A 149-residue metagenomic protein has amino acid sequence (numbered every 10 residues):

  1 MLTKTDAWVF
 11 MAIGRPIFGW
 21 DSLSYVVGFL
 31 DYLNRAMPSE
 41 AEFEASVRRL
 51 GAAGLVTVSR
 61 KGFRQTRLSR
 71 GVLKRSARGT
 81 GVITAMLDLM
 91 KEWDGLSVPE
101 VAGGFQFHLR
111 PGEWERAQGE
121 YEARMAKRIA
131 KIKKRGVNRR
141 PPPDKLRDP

Functional and structural regions predicted by a protein language model:
M1-D21, R35-M37: Short alpha-helical segments that sit at the start of domains
W8, Y25, E42-A45: Amphipathic alpha-helical interaction segments
G19-L30: Short acidic, hydrophobic short linear motifs in intrinsically disordered regions
A36-A52: Short amphipathic alpha-helical interaction segments
G51-K61: A short, conserved structural fragment
S59-S76: Accessory beta->alpha helical hairpin/"wing" motif in late/C-terminal subdomains of nucleic-acid enzymes
V72-M90: Conserved segment of winged-helix/HTH DNA-binding domains
L87-P149: Exposed, interaction-prone assembly regions rather than primary DNA-binding/catalytic cores
